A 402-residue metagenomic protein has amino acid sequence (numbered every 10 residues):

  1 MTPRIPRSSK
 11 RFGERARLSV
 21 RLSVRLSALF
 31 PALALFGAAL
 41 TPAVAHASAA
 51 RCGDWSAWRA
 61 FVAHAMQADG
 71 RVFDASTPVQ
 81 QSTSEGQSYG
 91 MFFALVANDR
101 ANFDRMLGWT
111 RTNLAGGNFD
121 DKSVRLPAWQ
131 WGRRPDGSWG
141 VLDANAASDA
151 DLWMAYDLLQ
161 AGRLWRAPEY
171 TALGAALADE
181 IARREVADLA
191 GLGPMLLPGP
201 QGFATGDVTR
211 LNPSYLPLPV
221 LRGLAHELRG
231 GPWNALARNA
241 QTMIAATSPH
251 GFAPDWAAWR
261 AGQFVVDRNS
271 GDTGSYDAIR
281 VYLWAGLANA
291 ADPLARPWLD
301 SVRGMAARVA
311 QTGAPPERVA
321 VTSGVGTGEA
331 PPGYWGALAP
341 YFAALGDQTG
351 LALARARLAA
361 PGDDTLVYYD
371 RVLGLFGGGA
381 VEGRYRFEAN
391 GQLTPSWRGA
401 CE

Functional and structural regions predicted by a protein language model:
M1-V24: N-terminal secretory signal peptides that target proteins for export/translocation
S23-T41: Bacterial N-terminal signal peptides
H46-E85, L95-V141, A190-M195, G199-Q201 (+3 more regions): Low-complexity, Ser/Thr/Pro/Gly-enriched N-terminal "stalk/linker" regions
S48-S56, Q80-S84, F119-V124, N145-D149 (+3 more regions): Extended ligand-binding clefts on enzyme/binding-domain cores
T83-Q87, V141-G162: Aromatic-rich carbohydrate-recognition surfaces in CAZymes
M91-N98, W153-R163, P219-G223, L283-L287 (+2 more regions): Short glycine/serine- and small hydrophobic-enriched flexible loop segments
N102-F103, A167-G174, W298, G350-A354 (+1 more regions): Solenoid-repeat scaffolds in large eukaryotic assemblies
V319, S323-E402: C-terminal functional modules
